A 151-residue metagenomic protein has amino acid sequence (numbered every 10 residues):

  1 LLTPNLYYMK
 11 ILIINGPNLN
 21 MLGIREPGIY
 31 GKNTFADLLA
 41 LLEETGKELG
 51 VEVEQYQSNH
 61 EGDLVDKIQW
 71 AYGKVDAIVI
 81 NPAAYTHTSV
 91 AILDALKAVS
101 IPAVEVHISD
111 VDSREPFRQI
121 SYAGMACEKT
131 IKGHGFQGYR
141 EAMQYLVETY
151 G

Functional and structural regions predicted by a protein language model:
Y8-L12: Extreme N-terminal starter segment of soluble prokaryotic enzymes
P17-L19, A83-T86, S109-V111: Short glycine-rich anion-binding loops that position phosphate/pyrophosphate groups of nucleotides and phosphorylated
L22-A36: Glycine- and acidic-residue-enriched helix-capping/strand-helix junction motifs
E54-G62: Short beta->alpha junction loops
E54-Q55, S113-G151: Short, glycine-/small-residue-rich phosphate/pyrophosphate-handling segment
A71-I78: Short acidic/histidine-rich motifs immediately flanking catalytic phosphotransfer sites in two-component signaling
S89-A98: Short Gly/Thr/Asp-enriched flexible loops that form oxyanion-binding sites at enzyme active sites
A98-S113: Short, acidic/small-residue loops that bind anionic groups at enzyme active sites
